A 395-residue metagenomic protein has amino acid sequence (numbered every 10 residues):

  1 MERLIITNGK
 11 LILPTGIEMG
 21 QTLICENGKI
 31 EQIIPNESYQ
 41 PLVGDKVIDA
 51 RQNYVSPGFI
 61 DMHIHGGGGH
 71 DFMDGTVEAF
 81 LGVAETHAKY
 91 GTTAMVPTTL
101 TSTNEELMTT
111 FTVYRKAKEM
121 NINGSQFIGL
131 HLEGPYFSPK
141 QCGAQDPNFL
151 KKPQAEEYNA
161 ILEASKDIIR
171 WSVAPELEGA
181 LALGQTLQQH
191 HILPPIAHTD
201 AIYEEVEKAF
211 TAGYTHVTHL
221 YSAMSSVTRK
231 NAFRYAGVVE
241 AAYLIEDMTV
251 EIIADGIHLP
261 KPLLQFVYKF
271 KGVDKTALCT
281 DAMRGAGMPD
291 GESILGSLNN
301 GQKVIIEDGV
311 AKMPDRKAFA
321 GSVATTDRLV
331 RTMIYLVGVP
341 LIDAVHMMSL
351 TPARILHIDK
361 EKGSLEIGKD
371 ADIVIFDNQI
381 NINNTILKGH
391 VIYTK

Functional and structural regions predicted by a protein language model:
M1-I5, K10-S56: Histidine-rich, glycine-flanked metal-binding segment
G9, R354, S364-K395: C-terminal cap of metal-dependent C-N hydrolases
Y54-V55, M62, F72-S125, N148-A164 (+1 more regions): Alpha-helical scaffold segments that flank or form the walls of functional sites
P57-D71, G134, A197-D200: Histidine-centered catalytic micro-motifs
H65, L81-T110, S125-S138, S165-E176 (+3 more regions): Divalent metal-dependent hydrolysis catalytic cores, especially in the metallo-beta-lactamase
T86-A94, P139-A164, K208-T249, P289-F319 (+1 more regions): Active-site gating loops and adjacent loop-to-helix segments of metal-dependent hydrolytic enzymes
E163-D290: Active-site core of metal-dependent hydrolases
G237-V250, Y268-T280, A286-K369, I373-I375: His/Asp/Glu-enriched, well-ordered alpha-helical/loop segment that forms or immediately abuts the divalent-metal
